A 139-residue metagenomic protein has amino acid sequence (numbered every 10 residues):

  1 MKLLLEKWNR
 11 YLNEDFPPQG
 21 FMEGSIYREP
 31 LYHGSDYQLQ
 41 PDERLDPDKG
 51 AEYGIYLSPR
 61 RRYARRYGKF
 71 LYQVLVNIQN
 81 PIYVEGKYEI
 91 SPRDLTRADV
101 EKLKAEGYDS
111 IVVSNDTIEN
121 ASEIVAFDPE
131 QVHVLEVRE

Functional and structural regions predicted by a protein language model:
M1-D15: Short acidic, low-complexity intrinsically disordered linear motifs used for protein-protein interactions
D15-E139: Active-site and NAD+-binding cores of ADP-ribose-processing enzymes
